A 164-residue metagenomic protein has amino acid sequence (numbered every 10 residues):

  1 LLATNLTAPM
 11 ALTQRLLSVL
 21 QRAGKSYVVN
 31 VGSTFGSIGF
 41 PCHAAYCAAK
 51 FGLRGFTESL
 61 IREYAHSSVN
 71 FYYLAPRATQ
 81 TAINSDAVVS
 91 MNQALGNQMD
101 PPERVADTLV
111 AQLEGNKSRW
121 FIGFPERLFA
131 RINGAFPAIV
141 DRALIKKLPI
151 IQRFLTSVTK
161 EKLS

Functional and structural regions predicted by a protein language model:
L1-L2: A hydrophobic alpha-helix adjacent to the NAD(P)-binding/active-site core of NAD(P)-dependent oxidoreductases, strongly
T13, A49: Active-site helix of classical SDR
S18, R62-E63: Alpha-helical segment proximal to the catalytic Tyr-Lys
S33: Residue(s) in the substrate-gating loop at a strand-loop-helix junction that position the organic substrate next
F40-A44: Active-site loop immediately N-terminal to the catalytic Tyr-X3-Lys motif of short-chain dehydrogenase/reductase
E63-F124: SDR active-site lid
N97-Q98, E103-S164: C-terminal tail/cap regions
